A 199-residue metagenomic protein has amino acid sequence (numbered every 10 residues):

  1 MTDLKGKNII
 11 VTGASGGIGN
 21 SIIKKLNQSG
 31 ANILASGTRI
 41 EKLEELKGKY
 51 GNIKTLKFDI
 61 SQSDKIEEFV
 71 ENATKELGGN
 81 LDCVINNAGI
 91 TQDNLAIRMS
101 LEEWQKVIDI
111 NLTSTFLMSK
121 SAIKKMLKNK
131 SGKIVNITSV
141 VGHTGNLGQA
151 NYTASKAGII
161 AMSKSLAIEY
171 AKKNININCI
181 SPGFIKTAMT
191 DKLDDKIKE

Functional and structural regions predicted by a protein language model:
S15-G16: Conserved glycine-rich cofactor-binding loop
F58-F69, L101: The beta1-alpha1 cofactor-binding region of Rossmann-like NAD(H)/NADP(H)-dependent oxidoreductases
L95-A96, E103-I108, T190, K198: Substrate-binding pocket helix/loop in short-chain dehydrogenase/reductase
I97, T144-A150, K172-K173: Active-site loop immediately N-terminal to the catalytic Tyr-X3-Lys motif of short-chain dehydrogenase/reductase
S119, S155, S163: Active-site helix of classical SDR
K124, I168-K172: Alpha-helical segment proximal to the catalytic Tyr-Lys
S139: Residue(s) in the substrate-gating loop at a strand-loop-helix junction that position the organic substrate next
